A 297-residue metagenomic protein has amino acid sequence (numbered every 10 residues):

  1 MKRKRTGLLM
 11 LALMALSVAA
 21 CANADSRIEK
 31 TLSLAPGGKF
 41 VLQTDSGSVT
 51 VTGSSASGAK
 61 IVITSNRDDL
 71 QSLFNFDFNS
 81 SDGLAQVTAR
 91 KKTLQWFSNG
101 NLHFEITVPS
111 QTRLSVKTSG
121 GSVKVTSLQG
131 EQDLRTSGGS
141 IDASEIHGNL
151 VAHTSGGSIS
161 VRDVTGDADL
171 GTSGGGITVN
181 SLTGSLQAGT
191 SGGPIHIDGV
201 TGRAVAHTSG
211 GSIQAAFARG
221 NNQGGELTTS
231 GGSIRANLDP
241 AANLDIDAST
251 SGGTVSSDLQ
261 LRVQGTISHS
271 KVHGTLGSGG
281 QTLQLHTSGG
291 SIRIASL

Functional and structural regions predicted by a protein language model:
M1-L297: Intrinsically disordered, low-complexity terminal regions
